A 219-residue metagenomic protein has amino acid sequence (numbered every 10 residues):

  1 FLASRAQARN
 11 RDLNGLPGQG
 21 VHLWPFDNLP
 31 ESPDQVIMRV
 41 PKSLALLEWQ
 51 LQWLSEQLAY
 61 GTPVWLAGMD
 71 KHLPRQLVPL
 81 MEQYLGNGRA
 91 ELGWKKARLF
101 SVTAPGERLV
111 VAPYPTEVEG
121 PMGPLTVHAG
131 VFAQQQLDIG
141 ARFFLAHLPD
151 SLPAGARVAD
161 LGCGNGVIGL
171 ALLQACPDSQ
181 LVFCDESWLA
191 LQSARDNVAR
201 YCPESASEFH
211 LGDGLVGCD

Functional and structural regions predicted by a protein language model:
F1-H22, I139-C218: Conserved SAM/SAH cofactor-binding pocket of Class I
V21-W24, W65, E91, T126 (+1 more regions): General small-molecule cofactor/ligand-binding pocket signal
W24-Q35, L215-D219: A short acidic, Gly/Pro-enriched loop at the edge of an enzyme's catalytic core that lines a small-molecule cofactor
P33, A59-G61, G155, D178: A general structural motif
Q35-L46: A short SAM/SAH-binding and catalytic strip from SAM-dependent methyltransferases
M38, K71, A199-R200: S-adenosylmethionine
L44-G120: N-terminal auxiliary segments of SAM/dcSAM-dependent transferases
G93-G155: SAM-dependent Rossmann-like transferase core, predominantly class I methyltransferases with a strong bias toward
